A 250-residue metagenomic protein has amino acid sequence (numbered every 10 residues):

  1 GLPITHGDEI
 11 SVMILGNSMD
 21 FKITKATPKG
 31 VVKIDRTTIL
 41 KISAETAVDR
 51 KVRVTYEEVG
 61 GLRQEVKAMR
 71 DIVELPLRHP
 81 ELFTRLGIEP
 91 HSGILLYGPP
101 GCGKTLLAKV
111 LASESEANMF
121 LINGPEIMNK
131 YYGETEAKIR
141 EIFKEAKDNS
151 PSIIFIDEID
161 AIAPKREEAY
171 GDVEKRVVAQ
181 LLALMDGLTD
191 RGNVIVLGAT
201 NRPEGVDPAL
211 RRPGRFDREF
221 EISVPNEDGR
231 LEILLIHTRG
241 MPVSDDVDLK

Functional and structural regions predicted by a protein language model:
G1-Y56: Beta-strand/loop-dominated core regions that host nucleotide or nucleotide-derived cofactor-binding catalytic loops
G7, K51-K250: Walker A/P-loop NTP-binding motif of AAA+ ATPase domains
